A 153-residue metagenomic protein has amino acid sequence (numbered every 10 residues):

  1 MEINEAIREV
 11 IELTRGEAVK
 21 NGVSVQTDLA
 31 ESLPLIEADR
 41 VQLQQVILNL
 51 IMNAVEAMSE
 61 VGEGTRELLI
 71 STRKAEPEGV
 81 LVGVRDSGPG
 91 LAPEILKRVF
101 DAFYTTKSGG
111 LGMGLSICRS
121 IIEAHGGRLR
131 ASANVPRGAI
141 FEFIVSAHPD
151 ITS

Functional and structural regions predicted by a protein language model:
M1-I11: A conserved beta-strand-to-alpha-helix junction within the catalytic ATP-binding
I3, G90-R98: Short helix N-cap motif at coil->helix boundaries in the Bergerat
R8, V19, S24-P34: Conserved catalytic submotifs in the C-terminal HATPase_c
L35-A38, T106: Conserved micro-motifs of the catalytic ATP-binding
G64-L69, R73-V82: Short beta-strand-loop-beta element adjacent to the nucleotide/active-site pocket used for signaling
G114, C118: Short alpha-helical Gxxx[C/S/T] motif in the catalytic ATP-binding
